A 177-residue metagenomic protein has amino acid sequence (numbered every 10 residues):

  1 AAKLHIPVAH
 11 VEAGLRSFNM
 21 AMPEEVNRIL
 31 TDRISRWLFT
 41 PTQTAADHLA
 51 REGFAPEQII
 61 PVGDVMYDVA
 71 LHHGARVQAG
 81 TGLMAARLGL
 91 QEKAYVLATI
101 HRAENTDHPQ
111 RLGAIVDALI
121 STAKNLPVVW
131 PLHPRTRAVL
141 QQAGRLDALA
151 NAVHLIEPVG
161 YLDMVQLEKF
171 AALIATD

Functional and structural regions predicted by a protein language model:
A1-F54: Active-site and donor-binding regions of nucleotide-sugar-utilizing enzymes
H5-P7, W37, P127, H154 (+1 more regions): Proline-centered loop/turn at the N-terminus of a beta-strand
H10, L38, G160-D177: A donor-sugar binding/catalytic signature common to diverse glycosyltransferases and related nucleotide-sugar
A13-S17, D64, V153, P158-Y161: Short, acidic/turn-prone active-site loops that include or flank metal/cofactor- and phosphate-binding residues
F18-P23, A70-L71, M164-V165: Short, charged, surface-exposed secondary-structure boundary motifs
I34-R111: A nucleotide-sugar donor-handling region in carbohydrate enzymes
Q78-F170: Donor-nucleotide binding loops and adjacent catalytic segments primarily of GT-B fold Leloir glycosyltransferases
